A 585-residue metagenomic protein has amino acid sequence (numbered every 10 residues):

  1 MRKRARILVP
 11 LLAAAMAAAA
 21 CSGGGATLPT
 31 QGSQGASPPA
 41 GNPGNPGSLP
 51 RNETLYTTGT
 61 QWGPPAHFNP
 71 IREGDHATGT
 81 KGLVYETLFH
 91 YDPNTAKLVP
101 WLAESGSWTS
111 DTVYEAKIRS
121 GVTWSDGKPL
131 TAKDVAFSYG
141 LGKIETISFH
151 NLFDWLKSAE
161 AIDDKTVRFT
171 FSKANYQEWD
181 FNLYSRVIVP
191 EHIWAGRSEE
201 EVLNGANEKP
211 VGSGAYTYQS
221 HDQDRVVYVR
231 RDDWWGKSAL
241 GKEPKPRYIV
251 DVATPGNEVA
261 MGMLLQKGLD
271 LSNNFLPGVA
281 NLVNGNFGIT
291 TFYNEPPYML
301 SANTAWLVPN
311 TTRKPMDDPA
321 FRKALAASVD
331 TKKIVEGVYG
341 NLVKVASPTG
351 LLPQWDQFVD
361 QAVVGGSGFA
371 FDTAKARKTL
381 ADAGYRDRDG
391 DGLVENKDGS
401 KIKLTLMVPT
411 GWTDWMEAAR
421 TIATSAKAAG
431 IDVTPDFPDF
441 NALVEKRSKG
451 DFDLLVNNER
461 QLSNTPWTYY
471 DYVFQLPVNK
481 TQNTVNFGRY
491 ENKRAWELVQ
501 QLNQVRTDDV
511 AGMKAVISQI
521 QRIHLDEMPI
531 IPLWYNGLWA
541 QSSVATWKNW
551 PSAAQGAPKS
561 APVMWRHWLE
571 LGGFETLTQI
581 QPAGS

Functional and structural regions predicted by a protein language model:
P38-A40, S220-R225, R230, S328-A362 (+3 more regions): Detector for C-terminal structural segments
P50, S107, N151-G196, Q219 (+1 more regions): Surface-exposed binding/hinge segments that line and control ligand-binding clefts or catalytic entry sites
Y56, T131-S138, D164-T170, A174-Y176 (+9 more regions): Alpha-helical secondary-structure segments
Y56-S110, G140, V211: N-terminal lobe/hinge region of extracytoplasmic solute-binding protein
D92-N94, S185-E243, Y248, T373-A374 (+2 more regions): Gly/Pro-rich hinge or "lid" segments in bacterial periplasmic/extracellular proteins
S125, T170-V189, P210-V259, L282-N303 (+3 more regions): Aromatic-rich, solvent-exposed beta-strand/loop patch
G142, F149, S158-E160, Q219-V229 (+6 more regions): Extracellular/periplasmic solute-recognition and catalytic clefts
N204-A206, W234-V283, R420-T424, D432-T434 (+1 more regions): Ligand-site clamp/hinge motif
